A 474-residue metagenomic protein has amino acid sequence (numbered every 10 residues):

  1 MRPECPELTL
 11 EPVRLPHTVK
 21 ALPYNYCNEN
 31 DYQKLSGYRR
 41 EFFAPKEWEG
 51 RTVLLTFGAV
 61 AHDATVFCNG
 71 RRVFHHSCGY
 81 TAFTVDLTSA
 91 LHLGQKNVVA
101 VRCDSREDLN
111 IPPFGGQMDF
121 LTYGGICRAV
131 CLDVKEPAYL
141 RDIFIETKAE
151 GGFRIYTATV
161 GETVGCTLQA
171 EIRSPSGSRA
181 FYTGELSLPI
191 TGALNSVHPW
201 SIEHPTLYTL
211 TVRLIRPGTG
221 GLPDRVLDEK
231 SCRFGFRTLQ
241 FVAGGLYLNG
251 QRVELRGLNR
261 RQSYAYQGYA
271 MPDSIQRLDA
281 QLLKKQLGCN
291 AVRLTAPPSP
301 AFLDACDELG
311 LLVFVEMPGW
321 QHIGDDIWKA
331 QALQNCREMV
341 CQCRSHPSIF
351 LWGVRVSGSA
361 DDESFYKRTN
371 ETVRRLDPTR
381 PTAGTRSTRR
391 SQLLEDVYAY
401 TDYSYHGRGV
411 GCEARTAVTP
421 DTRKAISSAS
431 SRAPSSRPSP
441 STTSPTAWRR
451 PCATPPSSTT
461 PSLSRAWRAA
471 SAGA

Functional and structural regions predicted by a protein language model:
P12-R14, T18-Y26, L91-I155, E162 (+3 more regions): An acidic-aromatic loop/edge-strand motif
E29, Q33-L140, P298-P300, L311-F314: Accessory beta-strand-rich segments of carbohydrate-active enzymes
N30-G37, E49-R51, F83, H204-T206 (+2 more regions): Aromatic- and glycine-enriched glycan-recognition loops and surfaces that form the carbohydrate-binding subsites
F67-V73, R173-P175, N249-G250: Short strand-turn-strand beta-turns centered on an Asx-Gly dipeptide
H75, F181-T183, R213, E229 (+3 more regions): Residue-level detector of high-confidence beta-strand sites
H92-K96, A158-Q240: Extended acidic/polar, glycine-enriched regions that form or flank non-catalytic beta-rich accessory modules
I143-E146, P199, T211-K285, D304: N-terminal carbohydrate-binding accessory modules
R154, K285, A291-A474: Substrate-binding/catalytic cleft of secreted carbohydrate-active enzymes, primarily glycoside hydrolases
